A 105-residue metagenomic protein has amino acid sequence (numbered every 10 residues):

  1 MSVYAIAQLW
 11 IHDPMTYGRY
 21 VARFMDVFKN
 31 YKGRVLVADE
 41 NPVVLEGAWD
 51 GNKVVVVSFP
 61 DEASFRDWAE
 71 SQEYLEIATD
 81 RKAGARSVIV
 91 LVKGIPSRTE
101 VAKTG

Functional and structural regions predicted by a protein language model:
M1-V54, P60-E70, K93-G105: Short S/T/G/P-rich N-terminal loop/turn motif that feeds into the first structured element of a domain
K53-V55, S87-V88: Generic beta-strand structural signal
R66, Y74-V92: C-terminal structural segments of small proteins and small subunits
